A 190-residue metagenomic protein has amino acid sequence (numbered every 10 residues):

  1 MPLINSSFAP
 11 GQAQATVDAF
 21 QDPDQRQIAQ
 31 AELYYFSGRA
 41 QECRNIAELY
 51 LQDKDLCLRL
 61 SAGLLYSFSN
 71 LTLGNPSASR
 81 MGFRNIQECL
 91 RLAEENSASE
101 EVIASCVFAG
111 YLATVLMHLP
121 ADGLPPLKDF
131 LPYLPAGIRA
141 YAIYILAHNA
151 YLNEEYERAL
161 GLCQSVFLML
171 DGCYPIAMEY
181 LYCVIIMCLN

Functional and structural regions predicted by a protein language model:
P2, Q25, A29, S61 (+7 more regions): "A position-specific structural signal for the A-helix of alpha-solenoid helical repeats
P2-A9, Q25-E42: Alpha-helical segment of the N-proximal tetratricopeptide repeat
L3-S7, Y34, N70, T114-L116 (+2 more regions): Residue at a conserved register position within TPR or TPR-like alpha-solenoid repeats
F8, G38, G74-S77, M117-H118 (+1 more regions): Residue-level detector of the short coil/turn that links helix A to helix B within each tetratricopeptide repeat
A13, C43, S79-G82, G123 (+1 more regions): Single-residue signature of alpha-solenoid repeat helices
Q14-D24, L131-P135: TPR-adjacent "capping" and linker segments in tetratricopeptide-repeat scaffold/adaptor proteins
Q21, C57, E100-I103, G137 (+1 more regions): Residue signature of alpha-solenoid helical repeat architecture, marking inter-repeat boundaries and helix-start
E48-Q52, I86-E95, P125-Y133, Q164-Y174: Amphipathic alpha-helical segments of tetratricopeptide repeats
